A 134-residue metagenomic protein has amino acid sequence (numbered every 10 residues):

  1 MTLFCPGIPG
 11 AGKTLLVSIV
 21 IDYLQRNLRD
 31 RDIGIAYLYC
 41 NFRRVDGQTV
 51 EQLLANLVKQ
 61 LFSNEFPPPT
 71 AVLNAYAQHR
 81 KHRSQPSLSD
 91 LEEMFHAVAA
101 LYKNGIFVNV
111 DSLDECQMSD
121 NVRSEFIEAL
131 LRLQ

Functional and structural regions predicted by a protein language model:
M1-Q134: Conserved NB-ARC/NACHT P-loop NTPase core of NLR-like innate immune receptors
